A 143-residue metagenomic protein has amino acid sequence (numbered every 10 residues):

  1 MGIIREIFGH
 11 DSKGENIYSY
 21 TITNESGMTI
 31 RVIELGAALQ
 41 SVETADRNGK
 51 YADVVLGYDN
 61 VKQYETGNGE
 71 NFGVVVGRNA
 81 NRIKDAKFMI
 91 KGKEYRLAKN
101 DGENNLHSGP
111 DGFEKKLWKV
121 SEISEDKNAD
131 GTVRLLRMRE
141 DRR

Functional and structural regions predicted by a protein language model:
M1-R143: Surface-exposed acidic/polar loop and edge beta-strand patches at domain peripheries
